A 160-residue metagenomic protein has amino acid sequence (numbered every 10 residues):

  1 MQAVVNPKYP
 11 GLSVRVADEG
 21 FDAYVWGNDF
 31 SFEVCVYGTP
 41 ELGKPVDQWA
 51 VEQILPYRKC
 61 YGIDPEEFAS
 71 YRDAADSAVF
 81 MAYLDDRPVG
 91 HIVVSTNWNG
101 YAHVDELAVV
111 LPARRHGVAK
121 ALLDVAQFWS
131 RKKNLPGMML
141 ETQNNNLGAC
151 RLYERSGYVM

Functional and structural regions predicted by a protein language model:
M1-P10: Terminal substrate-recognition subdomain of acyl/acetyltransferases
P10, E19-G20, G27-Y101, D105 (+3 more regions): Acetyl-CoA-dependent GNAT
D86, G90, G117-A119, G157: Conserved phosphate-binding and hydrolysis motifs of nucleotide-dependent enzymes
V109, R115-F128, K132, R151-R155: Conserved acetyl-CoA-binding loop-helix of GNAT-fold acetyltransferases
R114, L140-A149: Conserved beta-strand-loop-alpha-helix junction that forms the acyl-donor binding cleft
S130-E141: Conserved GNAT acetyl-CoA-binding A-motif
M139-T142, G157-M160: Conserved catalytic-core motifs of GNAT/GCN5-like acyltransferases
